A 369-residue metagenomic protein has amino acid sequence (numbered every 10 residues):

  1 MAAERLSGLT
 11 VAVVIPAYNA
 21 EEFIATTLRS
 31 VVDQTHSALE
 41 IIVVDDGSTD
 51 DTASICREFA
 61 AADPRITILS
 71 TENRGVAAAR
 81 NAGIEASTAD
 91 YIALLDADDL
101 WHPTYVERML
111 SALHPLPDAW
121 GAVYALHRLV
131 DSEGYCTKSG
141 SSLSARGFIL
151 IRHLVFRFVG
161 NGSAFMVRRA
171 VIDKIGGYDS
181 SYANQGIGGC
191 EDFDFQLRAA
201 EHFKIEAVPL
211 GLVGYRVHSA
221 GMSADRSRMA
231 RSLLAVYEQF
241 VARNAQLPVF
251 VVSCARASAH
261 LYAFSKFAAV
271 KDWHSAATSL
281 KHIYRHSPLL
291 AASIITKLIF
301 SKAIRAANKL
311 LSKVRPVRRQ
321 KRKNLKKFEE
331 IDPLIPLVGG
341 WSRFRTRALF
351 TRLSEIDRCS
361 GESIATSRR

Functional and structural regions predicted by a protein language model:
M1-V32: N-proximal low-complexity "stem/linker" segments adjacent to membrane-targeting elements
S30, D45-I55, D96, H102: A conserved acidic beta->alpha catalytic loop
L39-G47, T67-E72, D96-A97: Short beta-strand/loop segment that forms part of the nucleotide-sugar
T71-S87: Glycine-rich, basic loop-to-helix element that forms the pyrophosphate-binding segment of sugar-nucleotide handling
I92: Short aromatic/hydrophobic "clamp" motif used to bind/position activated sugar donors
T104-T137: Conserved donor NDP-sugar-binding/catalytic core segment of glycosyltransferases
A125, L143-R231: Conserved nucleotide-sugar donor-binding catalytic segment
G147-R152, G188, G211-S219, A224-F250 (+1 more regions): Catalytic core of nucleotide-sugar-dependent glycosyltransferases
